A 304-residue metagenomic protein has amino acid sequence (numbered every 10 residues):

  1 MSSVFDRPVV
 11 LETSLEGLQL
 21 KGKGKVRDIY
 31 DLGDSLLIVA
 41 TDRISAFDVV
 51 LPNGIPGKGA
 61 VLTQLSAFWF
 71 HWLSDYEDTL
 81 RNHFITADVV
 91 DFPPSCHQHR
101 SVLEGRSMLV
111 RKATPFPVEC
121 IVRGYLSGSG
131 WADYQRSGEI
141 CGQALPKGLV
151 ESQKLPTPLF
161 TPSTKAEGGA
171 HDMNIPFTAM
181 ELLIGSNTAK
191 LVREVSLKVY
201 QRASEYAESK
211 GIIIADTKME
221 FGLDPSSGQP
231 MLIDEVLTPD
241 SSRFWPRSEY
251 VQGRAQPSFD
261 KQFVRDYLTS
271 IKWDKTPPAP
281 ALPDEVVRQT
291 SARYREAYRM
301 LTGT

Functional and structural regions predicted by a protein language model:
S2-A166, K275-T304: Active-site loop/lid in soluble adenylation, ligation, and acyl-transfer enzymes
A60, Q64, N187, L191-E194 (+4 more regions): Generic recognition of stable, solvent-exposed alpha-helical segments in well-folded globular domains
V122, I214-V236: Conserved metal-phosphate-binding beta-hairpin within the catalytic cores of diverse ATP-dependent phosphoryl-transfer
Q153-S186: A short mid-domain helix/strand-loop element embedded in enzyme catalytic domains that forms or borders the active-site
I184-A215: A long amphipathic alpha-helix within ATP-dependent nucleotide-binding catalytic cores
V236-A297: C-terminal helix-cap and adjacent tail motif
